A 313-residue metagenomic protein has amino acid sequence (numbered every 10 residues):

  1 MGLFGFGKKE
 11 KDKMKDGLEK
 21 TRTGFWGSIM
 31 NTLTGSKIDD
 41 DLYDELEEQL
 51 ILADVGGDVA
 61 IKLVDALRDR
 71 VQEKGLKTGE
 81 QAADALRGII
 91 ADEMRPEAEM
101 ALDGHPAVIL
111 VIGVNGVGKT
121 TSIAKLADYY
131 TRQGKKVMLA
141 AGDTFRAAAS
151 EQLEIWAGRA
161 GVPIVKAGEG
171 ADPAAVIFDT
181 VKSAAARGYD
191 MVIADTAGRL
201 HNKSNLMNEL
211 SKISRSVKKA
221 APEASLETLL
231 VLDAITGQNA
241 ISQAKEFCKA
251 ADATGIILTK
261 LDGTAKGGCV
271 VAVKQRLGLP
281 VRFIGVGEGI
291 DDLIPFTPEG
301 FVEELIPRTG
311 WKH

Functional and structural regions predicted by a protein language model:
G2, K9-K13: Switch/coupling subdomain of P-loop NTPase systems
G2-L3, L76: C-terminal effector/interaction modules appended to NTPase cores
F4, G17, A251: Surface-exposed, interaction-prone regions with an acidic/low-complexity signature
G5-G7, W26, V302: Compositionally biased, low-structure terminal segments
G7-K9, I257: Compositionally biased, intrinsically disordered low-complexity regions
K15-D16, K20-T144, A149-A185, Y189-A194: Primarily NTPase-proximal linker/entry elements flanking Walker-type ATP/GTP-binding cores
D172-R187, H201-K312: Conserved catalytic-core segment of NTP-binding enzymes
A197-R199: Short glycine-rich anion-binding loops that position phosphate/pyrophosphate groups of nucleotides and phosphorylated
